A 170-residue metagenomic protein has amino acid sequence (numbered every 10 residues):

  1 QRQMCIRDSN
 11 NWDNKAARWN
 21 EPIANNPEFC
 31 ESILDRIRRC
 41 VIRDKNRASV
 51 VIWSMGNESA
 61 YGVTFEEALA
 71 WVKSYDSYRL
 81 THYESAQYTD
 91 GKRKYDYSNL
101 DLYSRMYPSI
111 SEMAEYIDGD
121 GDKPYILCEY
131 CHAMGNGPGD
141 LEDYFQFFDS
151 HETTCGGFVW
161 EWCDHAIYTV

Functional and structural regions predicted by a protein language model:
Q3, R7-V170: Substrate-binding/catalytic cleft of secreted carbohydrate-active enzymes, primarily glycoside hydrolases
